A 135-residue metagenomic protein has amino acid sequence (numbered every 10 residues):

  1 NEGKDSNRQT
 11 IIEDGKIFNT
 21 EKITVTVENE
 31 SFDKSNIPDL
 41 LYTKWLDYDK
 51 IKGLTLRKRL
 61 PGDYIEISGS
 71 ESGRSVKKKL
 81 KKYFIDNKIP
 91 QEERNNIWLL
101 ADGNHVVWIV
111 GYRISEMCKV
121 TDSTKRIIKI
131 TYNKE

Functional and structural regions predicted by a protein language model:
N1-E135: AMP-forming adenylation/ATP pyrophosphatase catalytic core
